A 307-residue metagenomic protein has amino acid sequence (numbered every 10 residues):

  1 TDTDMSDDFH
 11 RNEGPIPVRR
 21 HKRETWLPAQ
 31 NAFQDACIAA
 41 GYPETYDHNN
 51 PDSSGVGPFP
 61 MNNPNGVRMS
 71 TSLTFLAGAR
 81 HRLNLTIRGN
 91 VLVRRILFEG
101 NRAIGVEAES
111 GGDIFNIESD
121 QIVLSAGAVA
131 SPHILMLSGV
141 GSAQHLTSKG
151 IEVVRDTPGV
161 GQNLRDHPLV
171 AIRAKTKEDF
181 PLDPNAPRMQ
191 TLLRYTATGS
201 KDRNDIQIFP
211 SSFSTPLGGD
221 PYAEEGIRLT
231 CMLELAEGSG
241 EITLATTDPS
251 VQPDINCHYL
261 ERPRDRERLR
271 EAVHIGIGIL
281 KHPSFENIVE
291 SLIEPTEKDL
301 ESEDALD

Functional and structural regions predicted by a protein language model:
T1-A103, E109, A171-I172, D183-P184 (+1 more regions): Conserved redox-cofactor binding core of oxidoreductases
N12-G14, G89-L92, R102, K149 (+6 more regions): Residues that flank catalytic or metal-binding motifs in active/ligand-binding sites
I16-T25, N62-G66, S131-H133, T157 (+3 more regions): Active-site rim elements
C37, A143-H145, K149-E152, E271-F285: Internal hydrophobic alpha-helix adjacent to the cofactor/substrate pocket in enzyme cavities
T45, T86-R88, E152-D156, F209: General small-molecule cofactor/ligand-binding pocket signal
R95-E99, A103-P184, A245-T247: Glycine-rich loop(s) and the adjacent beta-strand/alpha-helix scaffold that form part
H167, E237, K281-D307: Flavin (FAD/FMN) cofactor-binding core of flavoprotein oxidoreductases
P168-H274, G278, D307: FAD cofactor-binding and catalytic pocket of flavoenzymes
